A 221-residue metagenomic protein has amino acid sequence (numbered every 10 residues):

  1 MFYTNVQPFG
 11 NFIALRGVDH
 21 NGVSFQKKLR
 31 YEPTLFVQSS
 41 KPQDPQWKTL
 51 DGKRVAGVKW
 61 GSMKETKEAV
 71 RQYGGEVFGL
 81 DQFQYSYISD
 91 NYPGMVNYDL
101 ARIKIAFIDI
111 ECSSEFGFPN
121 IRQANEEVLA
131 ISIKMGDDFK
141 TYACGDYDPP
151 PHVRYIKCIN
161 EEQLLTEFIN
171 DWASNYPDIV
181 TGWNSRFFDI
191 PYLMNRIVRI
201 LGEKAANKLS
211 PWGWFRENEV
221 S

Functional and structural regions predicted by a protein language model:
M1-S221: The two-metal-ion catalytic cores of nucleic-acid processing enzymes
